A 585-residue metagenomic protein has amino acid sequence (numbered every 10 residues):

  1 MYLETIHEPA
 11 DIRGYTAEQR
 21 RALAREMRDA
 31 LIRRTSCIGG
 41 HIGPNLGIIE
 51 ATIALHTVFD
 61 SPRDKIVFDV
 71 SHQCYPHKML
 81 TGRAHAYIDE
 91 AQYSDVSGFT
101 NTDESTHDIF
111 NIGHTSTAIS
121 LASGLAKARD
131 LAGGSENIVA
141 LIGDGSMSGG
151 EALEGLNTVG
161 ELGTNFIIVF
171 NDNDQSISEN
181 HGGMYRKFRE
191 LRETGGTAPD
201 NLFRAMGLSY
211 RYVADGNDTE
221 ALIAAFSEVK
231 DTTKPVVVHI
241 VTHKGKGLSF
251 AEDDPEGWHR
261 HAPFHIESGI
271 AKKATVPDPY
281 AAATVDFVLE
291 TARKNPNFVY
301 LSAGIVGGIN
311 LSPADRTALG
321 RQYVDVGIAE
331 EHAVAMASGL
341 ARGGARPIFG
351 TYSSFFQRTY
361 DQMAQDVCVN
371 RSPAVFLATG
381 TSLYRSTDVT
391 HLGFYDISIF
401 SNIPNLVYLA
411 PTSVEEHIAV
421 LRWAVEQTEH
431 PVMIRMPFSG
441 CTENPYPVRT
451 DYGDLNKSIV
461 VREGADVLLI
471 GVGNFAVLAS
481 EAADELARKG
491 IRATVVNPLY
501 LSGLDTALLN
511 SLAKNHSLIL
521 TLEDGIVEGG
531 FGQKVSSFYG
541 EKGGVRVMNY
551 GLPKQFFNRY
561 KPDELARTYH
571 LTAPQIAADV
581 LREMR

Functional and structural regions predicted by a protein language model:
M1-M79, D215: N-terminal amphipathic, basic-rich helices that act as targeting or association modules
D29-S36, D95-N111, G133-V139, P313-G327 (+4 more regions): Glycine/charged-rich beta-loop-alpha catalytic/anionic-binding loops adjacent to active sites
I38-G40, D64-V67, N111, A132-G149 (+6 more regions): A short, small-residue-rich loop immediately preceding and capping a beta-strand
H41-L162, F298, S312-P313, G453: Cofactor-binding active-site loop characterized by glycine-rich and histidine/acidic residues
A86-V96, E161-N173, C368-G380: A glycine-rich helix N-cap at a beta->alpha junction
D108-F264, I270-K273, P277, T284 (+1 more regions): Glycine-rich ThDP/TPP pyrophosphate-binding loop and its adjacent helix/strand module within ThDP-dependent enzymes
L248-S372, G471-G473: Non-catalytic terminal/interface segments that mediate subunit docking, oligomerization, and allosteric communication
P263-E267, A271-A274, R385-T387, V407 (+2 more regions): Peripheral docking tails and interdomain loops at the edges of cofactor- or intermediate-handling domains
